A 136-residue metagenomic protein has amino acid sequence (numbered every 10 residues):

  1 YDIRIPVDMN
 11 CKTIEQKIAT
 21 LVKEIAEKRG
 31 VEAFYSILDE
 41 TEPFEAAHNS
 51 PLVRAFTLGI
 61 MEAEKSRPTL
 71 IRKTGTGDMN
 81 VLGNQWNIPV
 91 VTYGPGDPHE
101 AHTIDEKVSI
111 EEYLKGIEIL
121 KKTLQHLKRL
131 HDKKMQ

Functional and structural regions predicted by a protein language model:
D2-Q136: Metal-dependent amide/peptide-bond hydrolase catalytic core, centered on the "pita-bread" metallohydrolase fold
